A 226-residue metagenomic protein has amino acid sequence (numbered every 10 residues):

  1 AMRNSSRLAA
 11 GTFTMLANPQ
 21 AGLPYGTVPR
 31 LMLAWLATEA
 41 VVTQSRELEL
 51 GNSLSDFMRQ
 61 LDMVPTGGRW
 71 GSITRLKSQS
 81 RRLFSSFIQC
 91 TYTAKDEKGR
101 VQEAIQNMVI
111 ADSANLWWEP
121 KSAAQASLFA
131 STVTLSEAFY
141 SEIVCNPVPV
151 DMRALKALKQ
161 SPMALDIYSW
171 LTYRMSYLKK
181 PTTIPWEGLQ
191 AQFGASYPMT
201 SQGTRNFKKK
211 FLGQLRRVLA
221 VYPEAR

Functional and structural regions predicted by a protein language model:
A1-R226: Charged, alpha-helix-forming regions
